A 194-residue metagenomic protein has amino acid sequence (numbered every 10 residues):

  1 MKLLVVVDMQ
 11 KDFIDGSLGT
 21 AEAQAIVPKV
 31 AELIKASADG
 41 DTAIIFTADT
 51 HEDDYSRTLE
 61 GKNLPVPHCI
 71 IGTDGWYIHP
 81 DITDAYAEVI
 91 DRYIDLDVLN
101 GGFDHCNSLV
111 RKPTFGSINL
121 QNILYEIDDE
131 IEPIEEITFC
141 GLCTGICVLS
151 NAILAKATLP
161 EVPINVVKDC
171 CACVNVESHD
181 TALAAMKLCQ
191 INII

Functional and structural regions predicted by a protein language model:
M1-N107, I131, E135, E161-N165 (+1 more regions): Active-site acidic carboxylates
E32-A36, C147-T158: Histidine-anchored nucleotide/phosphate-binding helix
L109-S150, A172-I194: Conserved N-terminal glycine/acidic-rich loop preference
